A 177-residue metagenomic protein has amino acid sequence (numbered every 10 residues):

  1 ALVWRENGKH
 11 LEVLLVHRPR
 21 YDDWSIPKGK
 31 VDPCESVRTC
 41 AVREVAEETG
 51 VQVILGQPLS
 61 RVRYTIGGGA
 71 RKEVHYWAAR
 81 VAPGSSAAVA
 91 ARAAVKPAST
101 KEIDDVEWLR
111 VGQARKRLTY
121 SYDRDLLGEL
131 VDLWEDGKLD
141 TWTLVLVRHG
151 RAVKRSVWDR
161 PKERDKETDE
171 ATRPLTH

Functional and structural regions predicted by a protein language model:
A1-I26, T143-V157: N-terminal strand-loop-strand
A1-W4, V95-P97, A171-L175: Short intrinsically disordered, low-complexity coil segments enriched in acidic
N7, T100, G137-L139: Short, flexible hinge/linker loops that cap or flank conserved catalytic cores
S25-G29, D165: Conserved acetyl-CoA binding element of GNAT-fold acetyltransferases
G29-D125: Unchanged
G67-R71, R155-R160: Short aromatic-enriched loop/helix-cap "lid" or pocket-rim segments at secondary-structure transitions that line
S121-T141: Charged phosphate-binding loop/patch that engages nucleotide di/tri-phosphates or the phosphate backbone of nucleic
W158-H177: Loop-to-helix element that buttresses phosphate recognition and phosphoryl-transfer chemistry
